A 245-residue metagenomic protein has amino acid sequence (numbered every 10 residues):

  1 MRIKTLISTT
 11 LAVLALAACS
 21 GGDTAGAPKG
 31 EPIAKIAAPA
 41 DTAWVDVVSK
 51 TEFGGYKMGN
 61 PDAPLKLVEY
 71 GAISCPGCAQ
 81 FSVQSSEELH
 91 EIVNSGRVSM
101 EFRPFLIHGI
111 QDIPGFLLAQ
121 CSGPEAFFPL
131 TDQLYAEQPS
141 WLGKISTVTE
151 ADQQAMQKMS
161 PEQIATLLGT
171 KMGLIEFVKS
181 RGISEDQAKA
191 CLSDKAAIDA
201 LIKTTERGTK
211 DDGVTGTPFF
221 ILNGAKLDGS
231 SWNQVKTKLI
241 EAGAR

Functional and structural regions predicted by a protein language model:
R2-D112, A244-R245: Extracytoplasmic thiol/disulfide redox context detector
R2-I7, S20-I36, A72, A165-R245: C-terminal cap of thioredoxin/glutaredoxin-like
A17, Q138-W141, A197-D199: A short hydrophobic/aromatic micro-motif that marks alpha-helical segments and, especially, helix-coil
W44, C121, C191: Functionally engaged cysteine thiol sites
M58-D62, F102-R103, S146-V148, E176-K179 (+2 more regions): Short hydrophobic/aromatic-rich motifs at helix boundaries and adjacent loops
P64, V68, C78-S82, P104-D112 (+7 more regions): Solvent-exposed, acidic/flexible segments
K66-E69, D152-A155, S184-E185: A short alpha-helix capping/helix-coil boundary motif
I73, Q80-A165: Structural alpha/beta surface segment adjacent to cysteine/selenocysteine redox centers across thiol/disulfide enzymes
